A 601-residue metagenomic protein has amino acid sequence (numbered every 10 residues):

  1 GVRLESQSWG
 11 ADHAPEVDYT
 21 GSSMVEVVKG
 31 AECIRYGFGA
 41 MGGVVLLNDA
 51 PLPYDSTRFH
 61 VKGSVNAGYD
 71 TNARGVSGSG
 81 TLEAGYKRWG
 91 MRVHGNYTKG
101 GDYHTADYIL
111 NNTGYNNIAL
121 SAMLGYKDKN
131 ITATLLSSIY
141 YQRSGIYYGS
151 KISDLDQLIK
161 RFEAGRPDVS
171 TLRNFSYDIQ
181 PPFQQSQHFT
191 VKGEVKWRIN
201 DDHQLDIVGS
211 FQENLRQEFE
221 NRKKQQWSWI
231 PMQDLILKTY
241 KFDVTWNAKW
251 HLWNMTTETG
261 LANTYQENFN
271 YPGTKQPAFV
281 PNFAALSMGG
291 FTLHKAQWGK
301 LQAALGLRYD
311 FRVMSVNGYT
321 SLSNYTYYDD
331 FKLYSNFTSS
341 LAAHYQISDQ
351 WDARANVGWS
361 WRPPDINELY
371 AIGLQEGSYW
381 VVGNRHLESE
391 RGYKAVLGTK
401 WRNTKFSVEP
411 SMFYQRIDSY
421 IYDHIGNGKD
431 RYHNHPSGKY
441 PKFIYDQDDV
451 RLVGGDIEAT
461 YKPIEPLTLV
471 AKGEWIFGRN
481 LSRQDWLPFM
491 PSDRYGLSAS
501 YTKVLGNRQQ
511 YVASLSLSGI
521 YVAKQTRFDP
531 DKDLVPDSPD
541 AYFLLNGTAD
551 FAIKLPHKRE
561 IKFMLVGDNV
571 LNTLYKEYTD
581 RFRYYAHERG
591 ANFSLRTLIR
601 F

Functional and structural regions predicted by a protein language model:
R3-K29: Short acidic/polar hinge/loop motifs at secondary-structure boundaries that mediate gating or recognition
V44, D49-A84, G95, L110: Short strand-turn segments of transmembrane beta-barrel domains in outer membranes, especially the first one or two
L46, T81-P181: Periplasmic-side early beta-strands and strand-to-turn transitions of outer-membrane beta-barrels
K127-Y141, F175-N324, Y328-S340, H344-Q346 (+5 more regions): Face-selective signature of the C-terminal outer-membrane beta-barrel domain
S150, Y265-F269, F311-L322, F331 (+5 more regions): Surface-exposed extracellular loop regions of Gram-negative outer-membrane beta-barrel proteins, predominantly
Q233-T245, G289, V382-E388, K394 (+2 more regions): Outer membrane beta-barrel strand-and-loop segments of large Gram-negative receptors, especially TonB-dependent
W361-R362, R416-D418, D423, L469 (+2 more regions): C-terminal beta-signal and adjacent terminal beta-strands/loops of Gram-negative outer-membrane beta-barrel proteins
F413-R416, H435-Q525: Gram-negative outer-membrane beta-barrel transporters
